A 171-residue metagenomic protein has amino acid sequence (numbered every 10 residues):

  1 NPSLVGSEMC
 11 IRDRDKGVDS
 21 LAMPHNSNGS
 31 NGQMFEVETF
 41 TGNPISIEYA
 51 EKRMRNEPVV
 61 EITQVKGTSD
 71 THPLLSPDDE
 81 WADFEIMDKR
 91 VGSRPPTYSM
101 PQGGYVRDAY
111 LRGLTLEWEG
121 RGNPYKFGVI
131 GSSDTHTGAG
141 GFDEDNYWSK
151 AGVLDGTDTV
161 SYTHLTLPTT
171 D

Functional and structural regions predicted by a protein language model:
N1-G6, I11, H164-D171: Single conserved hydrophobic/aromatic residue that forms the stacking wall/gate of nucleotide- or nucleobase-binding
S7, R12-K16, L21-M23: Long, well-ordered early-domain segments
V18-L165, D171: A post-motif C-terminal structural segment
